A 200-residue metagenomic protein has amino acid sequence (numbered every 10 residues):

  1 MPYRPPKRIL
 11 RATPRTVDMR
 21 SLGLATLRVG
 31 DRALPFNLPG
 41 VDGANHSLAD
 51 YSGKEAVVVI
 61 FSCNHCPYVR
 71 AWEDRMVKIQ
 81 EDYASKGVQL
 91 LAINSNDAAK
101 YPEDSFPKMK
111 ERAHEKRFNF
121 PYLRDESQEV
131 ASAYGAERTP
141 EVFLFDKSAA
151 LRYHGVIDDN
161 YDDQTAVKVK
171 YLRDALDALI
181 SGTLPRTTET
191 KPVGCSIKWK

Functional and structural regions predicted by a protein language model:
P2-E189, S196-K200: Chalcogenol-based redox active-site neighborhoods
